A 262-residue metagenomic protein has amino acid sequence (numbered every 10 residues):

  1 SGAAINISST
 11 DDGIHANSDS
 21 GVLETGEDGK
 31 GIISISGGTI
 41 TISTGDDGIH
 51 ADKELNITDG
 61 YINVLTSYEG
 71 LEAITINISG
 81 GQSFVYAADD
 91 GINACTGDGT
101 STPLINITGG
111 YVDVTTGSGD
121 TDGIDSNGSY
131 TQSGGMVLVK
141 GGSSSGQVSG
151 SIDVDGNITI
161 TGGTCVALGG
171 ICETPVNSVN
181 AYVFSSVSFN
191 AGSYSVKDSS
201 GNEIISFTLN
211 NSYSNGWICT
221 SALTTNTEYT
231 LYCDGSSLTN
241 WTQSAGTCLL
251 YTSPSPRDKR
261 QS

Functional and structural regions predicted by a protein language model:
S1-S253, R257: A composition-driven surface/loop motif
